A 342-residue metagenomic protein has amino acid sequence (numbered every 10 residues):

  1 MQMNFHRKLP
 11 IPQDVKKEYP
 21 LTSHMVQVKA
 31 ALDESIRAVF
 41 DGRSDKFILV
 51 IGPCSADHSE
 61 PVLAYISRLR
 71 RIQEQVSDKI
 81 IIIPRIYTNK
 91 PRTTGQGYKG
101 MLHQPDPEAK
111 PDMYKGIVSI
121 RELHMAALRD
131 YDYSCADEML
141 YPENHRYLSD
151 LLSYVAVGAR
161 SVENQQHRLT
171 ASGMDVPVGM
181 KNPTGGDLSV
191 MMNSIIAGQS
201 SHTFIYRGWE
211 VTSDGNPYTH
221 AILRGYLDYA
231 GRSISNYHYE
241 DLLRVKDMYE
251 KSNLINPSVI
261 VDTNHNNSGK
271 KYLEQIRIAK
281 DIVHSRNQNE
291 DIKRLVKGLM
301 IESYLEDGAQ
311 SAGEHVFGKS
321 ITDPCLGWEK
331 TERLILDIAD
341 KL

Functional and structural regions predicted by a protein language model:
M1-D41: N- or domain-start disorder-to-order transition segments that initiate the globular core
R7, I66, K79-R244, H265-N266 (+5 more regions): Active-site-facing alpha/beta catalytic cores
M25-A38, G42, I72-I83, N89 (+2 more regions): N-terminal beta-rich core of secreted/periplasmic extracellular enzymes
F40-R43, R70-S77, M125-D130, S213 (+1 more regions): Acidic (Asp/Glu)-rich catalytic clusters
I48-P61, D323: Conserved phosphate/anionic-ligand binding catalytic regions in large, soluble enzymes, centered on
G52, V261, G327: Conserved, mostly hydrophobic/aromatic
C54-D57, N256, N264-K270: Short acidic, Gly/Ser-rich segments with clustered Asp/Glu that frequently serve as metal-coordination loops in enzyme
Y304-L342: Internal helix-turn-beta structural module
